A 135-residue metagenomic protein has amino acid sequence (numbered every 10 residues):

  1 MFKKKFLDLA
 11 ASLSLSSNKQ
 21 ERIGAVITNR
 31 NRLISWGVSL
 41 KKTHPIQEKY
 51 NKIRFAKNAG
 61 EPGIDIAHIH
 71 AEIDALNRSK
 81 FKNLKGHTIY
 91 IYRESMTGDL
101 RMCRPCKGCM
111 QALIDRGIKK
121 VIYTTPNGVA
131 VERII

Functional and structural regions predicted by a protein language model:
M1-I135: Zinc-dependent deaminase catalytic domain
